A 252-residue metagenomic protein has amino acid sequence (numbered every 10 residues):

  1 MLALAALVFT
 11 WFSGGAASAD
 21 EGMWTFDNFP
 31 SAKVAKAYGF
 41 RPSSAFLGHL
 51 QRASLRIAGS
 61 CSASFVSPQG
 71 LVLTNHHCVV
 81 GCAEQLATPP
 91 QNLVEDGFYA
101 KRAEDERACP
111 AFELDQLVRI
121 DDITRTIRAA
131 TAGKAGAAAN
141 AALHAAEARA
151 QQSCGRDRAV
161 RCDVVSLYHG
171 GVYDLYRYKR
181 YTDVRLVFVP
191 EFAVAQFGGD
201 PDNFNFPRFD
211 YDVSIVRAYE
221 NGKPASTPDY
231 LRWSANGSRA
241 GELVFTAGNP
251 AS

Functional and structural regions predicted by a protein language model:
M1-A3: Bacterial N-terminal signal peptides that target proteins for export
V8-S252: Terminal presequence/propeptide segments associated with secretion/organelle targeting and zymogen/polyprotein
